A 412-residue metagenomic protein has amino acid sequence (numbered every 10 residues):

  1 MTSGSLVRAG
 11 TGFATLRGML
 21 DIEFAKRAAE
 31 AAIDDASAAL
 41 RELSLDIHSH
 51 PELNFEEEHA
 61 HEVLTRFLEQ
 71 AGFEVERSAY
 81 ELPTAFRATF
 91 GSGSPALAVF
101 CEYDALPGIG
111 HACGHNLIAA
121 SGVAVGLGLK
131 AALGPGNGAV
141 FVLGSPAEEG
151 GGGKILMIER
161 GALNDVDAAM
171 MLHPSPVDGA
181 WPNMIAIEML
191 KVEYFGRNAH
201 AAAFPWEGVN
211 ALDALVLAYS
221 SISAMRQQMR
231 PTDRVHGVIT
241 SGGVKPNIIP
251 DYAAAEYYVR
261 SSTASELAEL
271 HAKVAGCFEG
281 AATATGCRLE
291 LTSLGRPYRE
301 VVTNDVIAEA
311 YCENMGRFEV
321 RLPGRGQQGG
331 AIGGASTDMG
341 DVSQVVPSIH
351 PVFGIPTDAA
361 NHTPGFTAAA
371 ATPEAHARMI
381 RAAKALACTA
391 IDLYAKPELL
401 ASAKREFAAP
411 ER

Functional and structural regions predicted by a protein language model:
L20-V140: Acidic/His- and Gly-rich active-site-bordering loop/insert found across diverse amide/peptide-bond hydrolases
A28, A32-A36, E42-D46, H50 (+9 more regions): Generic non-transmembrane alpha-helical segments
I47, A88, V99, H115 (+8 more regions): Divalent metal-coordination and catalytic microenvironments
H111-G151, E188-Y194, A201-M225, A255-V259 (+1 more regions): Alpha-helical metal-binding/catalytic segments enriched in His/Glu/Asp
V123-I185, A401: Acidic/histidine-rich catalytic neighborhood of metal-dependent amide-processing enzymes
I158, D165-G316, G330-G340: Midchain, well-structured core segments that form catalytic/ion-binding scaffolds
G324-A385, T389, L393, A401-R412: Zn-dependent metallopeptidase/amidohydrolase metal-coordination segment
